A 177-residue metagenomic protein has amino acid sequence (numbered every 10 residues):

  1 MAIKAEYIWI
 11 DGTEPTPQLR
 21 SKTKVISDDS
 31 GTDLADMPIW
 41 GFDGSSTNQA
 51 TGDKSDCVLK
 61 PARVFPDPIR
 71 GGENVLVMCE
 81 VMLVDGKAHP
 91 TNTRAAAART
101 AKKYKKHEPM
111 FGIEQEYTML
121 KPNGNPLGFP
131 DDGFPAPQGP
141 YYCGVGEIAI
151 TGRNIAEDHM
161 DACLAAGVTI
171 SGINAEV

Functional and structural regions predicted by a protein language model:
M1-V177: Glycine-rich, acidic/polar active-site loops that bind/position phosphate-bearing ligands
